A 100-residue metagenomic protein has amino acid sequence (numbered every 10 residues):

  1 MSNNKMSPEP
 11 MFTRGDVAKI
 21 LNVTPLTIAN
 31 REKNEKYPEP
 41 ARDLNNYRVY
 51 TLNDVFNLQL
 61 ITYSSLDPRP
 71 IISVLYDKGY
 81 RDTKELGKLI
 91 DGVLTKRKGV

Functional and structural regions predicted by a protein language model:
M1, V23-L26, N53, K84-L86: Compositionally biased, low-complexity segments enriched in small residues
S2-R31: Polyanion-binding surface elements
M11-R14, P38-Y63: Short helix-start
N22-R48: Major-groove DNA-recognition helix of helix-turn-helix-type DNA-binding domains
V55-E85: A short, Lys/Arg-enriched interface patch at domain edges and termini
K84-V100: Exposed, interaction-prone assembly regions rather than primary DNA-binding/catalytic cores
